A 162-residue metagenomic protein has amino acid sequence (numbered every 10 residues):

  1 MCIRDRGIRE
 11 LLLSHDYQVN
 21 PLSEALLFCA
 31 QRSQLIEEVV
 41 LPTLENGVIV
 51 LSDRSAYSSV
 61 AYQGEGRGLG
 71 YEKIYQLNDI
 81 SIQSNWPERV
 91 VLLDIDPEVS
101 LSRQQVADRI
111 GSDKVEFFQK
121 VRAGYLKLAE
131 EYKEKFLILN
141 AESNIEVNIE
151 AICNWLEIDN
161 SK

Functional and structural regions predicted by a protein language model:
R4-I82: ATP-dependent small-molecule kinase phosphotransfer cores that center on conserved nucleotide phosphate-binding segments
Q31, S55, I95-D96, E142-N144: Short beta->alpha linker loops
G47-V48, P87, K133-F136: A generic structural signal for alpha->beta connector loops
L51, R89-V91, L137-L139: Hydrophobic/aromatic beta-strand patches that form the interior of the parallel beta-sheet core in alpha/beta enzyme
S58-A123: A glycine- and Lys/Arg-enriched "phosphate-lid" helix/loop adjacent to the NTP-binding pocket of small-molecule kinases
E98-K162: NTP-dependent small-molecule kinase module
